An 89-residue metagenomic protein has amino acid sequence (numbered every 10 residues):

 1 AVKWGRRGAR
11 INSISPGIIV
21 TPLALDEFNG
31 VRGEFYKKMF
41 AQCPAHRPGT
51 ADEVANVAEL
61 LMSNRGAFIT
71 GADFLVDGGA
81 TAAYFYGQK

Functional and structural regions predicted by a protein language model:
A1-V2: Rossmann-fold NAD(P)H-dependent dehydrogenase/reductase core
G5, R10, I69-G71: Short, small/polar-rich loop/turn modules that mediate ligand/substrate recognition or access, typified
R10-P22, M62, L75-D77: Conserved SDR Rossmann-fold cofactor-binding beta-strand/turn motif
I19-Q42, A83-K89: A glycine/serine/threonine-rich, flexible loop-to-helix segment that serves as the NAD(P) cofactor-binding "lid"
R47-V76, T81: C-terminal substrate-recognition "lid" of short-chain dehydrogenase/reductases
